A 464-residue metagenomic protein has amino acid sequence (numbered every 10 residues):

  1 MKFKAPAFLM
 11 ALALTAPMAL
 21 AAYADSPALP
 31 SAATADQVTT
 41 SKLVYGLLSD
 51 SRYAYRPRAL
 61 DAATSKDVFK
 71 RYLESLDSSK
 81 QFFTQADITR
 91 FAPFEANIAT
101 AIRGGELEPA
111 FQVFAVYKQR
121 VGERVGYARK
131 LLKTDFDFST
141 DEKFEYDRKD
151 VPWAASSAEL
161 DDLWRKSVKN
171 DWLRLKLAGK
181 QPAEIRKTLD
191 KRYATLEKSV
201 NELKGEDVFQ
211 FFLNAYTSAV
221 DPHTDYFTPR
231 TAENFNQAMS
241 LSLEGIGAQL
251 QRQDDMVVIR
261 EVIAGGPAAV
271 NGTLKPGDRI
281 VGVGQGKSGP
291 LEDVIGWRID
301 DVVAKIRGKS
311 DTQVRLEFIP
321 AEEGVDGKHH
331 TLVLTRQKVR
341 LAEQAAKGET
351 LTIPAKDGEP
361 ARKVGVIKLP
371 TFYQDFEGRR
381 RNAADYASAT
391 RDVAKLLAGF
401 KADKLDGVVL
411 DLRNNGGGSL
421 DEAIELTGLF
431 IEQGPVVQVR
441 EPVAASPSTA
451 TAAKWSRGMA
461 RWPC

Functional and structural regions predicted by a protein language model:
M1-L9: Bacterial N-terminal signal peptides that target proteins for export
L9-A19: Bacterial N-terminal signal peptides
A24-A33, S51-D61, S65, K198-G205 (+6 more regions): Cleft-lining beta-strand/loop regions that shape enzyme active-site pockets
A33-L76, D87: N-terminal-proximal low-complexity accessory segments that begin disordered and transition into the first
T40, V44, L60, T64-S65 (+15 more regions): Stable alpha-helical elements in mature extracytoplasmic
R58, E74-S75, A96, A110 (+7 more regions): PDZ/PDZ-like domain segments forming the peptide/carboxylate-binding groove, activating on the N-terminal beta-strands
L60-K66, K70-Y146, E197-R252, Q313-R315 (+1 more regions): Extended, small/polar residue-biased N-terminal targeting/export presequences and adjacent propeptide/linker tracts
P152, S156, D161-D221, D225 (+1 more regions): AAA+ P-loop NTPase catalytic core
